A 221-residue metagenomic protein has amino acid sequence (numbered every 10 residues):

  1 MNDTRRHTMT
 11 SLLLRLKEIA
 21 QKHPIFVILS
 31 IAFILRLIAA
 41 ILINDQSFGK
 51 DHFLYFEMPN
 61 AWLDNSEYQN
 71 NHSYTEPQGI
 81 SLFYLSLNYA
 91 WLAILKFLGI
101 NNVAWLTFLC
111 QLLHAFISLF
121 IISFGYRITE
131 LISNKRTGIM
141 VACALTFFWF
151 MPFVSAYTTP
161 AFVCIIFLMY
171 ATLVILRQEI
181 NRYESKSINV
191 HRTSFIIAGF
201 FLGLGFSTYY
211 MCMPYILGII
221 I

Functional and structural regions predicted by a protein language model:
Q21-G49, F147, G205-T208: Transmembrane signal-anchor helices characteristic of membrane glycosylation enzymes that use polyprenol
V27, I100-L109, F116, F120 (+2 more regions): Transmembrane-helix signature of polytopic, membrane-embedded enzymes that assemble or transfer cell-envelope glycans
L37-I41, H52-G79, F83, A90-L98 (+1 more regions): Extracytosolic helix-loop segments that constitute the early lumenal/periplasmic catalytic or substrate-binding loops
F48, F150-V163: Short acidic/glycine- and proline-prone juxtamembrane loop motifs at membrane-interface regions of multi-pass membrane
Y55-E57, A61, S118-I121, L145 (+2 more regions): Hydrophobic core segments of transmembrane alpha-helices in multi-pass, intramembrane catalytic enzymes
G79-Y84, N88-K96, W105-G125, P160 (+1 more regions): Transmembrane alpha-helices of multi-pass, membrane-embedded glycan-processing enzymes that use lipid-linked
S123-R127, A144-F147, M151, V163-E184 (+1 more regions): Specific aromatic-rich, kink-prone transmembrane helix
I165-I166, I196-G199, G205, M211-I221: Transmembrane-embedded, aromatic-rich helix segments that form part of the hydrophobic channel/pocket engaging
